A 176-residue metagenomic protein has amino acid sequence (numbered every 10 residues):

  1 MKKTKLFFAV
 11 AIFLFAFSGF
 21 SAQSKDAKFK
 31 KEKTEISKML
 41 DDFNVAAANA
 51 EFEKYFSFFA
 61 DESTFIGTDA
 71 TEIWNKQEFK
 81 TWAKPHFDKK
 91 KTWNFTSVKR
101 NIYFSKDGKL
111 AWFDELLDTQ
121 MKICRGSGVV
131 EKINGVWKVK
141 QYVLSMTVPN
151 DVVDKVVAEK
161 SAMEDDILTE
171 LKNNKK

Functional and structural regions predicted by a protein language model:
M1-A27: Bacterial Sec-dependent N-terminal signal peptides
F20-E53, S57, D151-V153, V157-K176: Short, low-complexity N-terminal intrinsically disordered segments enriched in polar/charged residues
F43, Y55-F56, S63, F79 (+2 more regions): Hydrophobic pocket/interface hotspot
F59, D69, K99, K106 (+3 more regions): A mature extracytoplasmic/lumenal domain signature
T64-W74, P85-T92: A short gly/proline-enriched turn/hairpin at secondary-structure junctions
F65-G67, W112-F113, V139-Q141: Short hydrophobic/aromatic-rich beta-strand segments that constitute the beta-sheet cores of beta-sandwich/beta-barrel
K80-I123, K176: Surface-exposed, charged secondary-structure patches
R125-V153: Short beta-strand edge/turn micro-motifs at domain boundaries
